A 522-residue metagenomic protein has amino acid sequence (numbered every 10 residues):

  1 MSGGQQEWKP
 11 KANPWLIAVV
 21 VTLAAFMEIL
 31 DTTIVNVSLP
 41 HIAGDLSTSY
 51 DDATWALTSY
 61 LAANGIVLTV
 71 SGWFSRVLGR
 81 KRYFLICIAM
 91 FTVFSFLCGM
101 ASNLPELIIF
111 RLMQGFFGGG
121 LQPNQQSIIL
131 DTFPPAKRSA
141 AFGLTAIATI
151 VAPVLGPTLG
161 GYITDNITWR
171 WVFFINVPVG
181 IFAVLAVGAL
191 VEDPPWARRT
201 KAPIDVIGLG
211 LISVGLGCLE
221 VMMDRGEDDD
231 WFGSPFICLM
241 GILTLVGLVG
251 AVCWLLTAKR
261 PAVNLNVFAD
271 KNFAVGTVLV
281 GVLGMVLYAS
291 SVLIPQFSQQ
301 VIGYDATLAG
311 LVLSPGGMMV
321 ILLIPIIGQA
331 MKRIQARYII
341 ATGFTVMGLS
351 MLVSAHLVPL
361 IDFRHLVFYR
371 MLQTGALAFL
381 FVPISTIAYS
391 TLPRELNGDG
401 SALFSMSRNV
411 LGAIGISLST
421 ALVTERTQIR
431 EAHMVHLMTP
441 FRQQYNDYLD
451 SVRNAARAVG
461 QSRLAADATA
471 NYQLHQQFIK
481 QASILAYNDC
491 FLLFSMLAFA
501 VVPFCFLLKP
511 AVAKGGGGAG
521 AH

Functional and structural regions predicted by a protein language model:
M1-K9: Short, Lys/Arg-rich, polar N-terminal cytosolic tail immediately upstream of the first transmembrane signal-anchor
S2-G3, R408-A500, F504-P510, G515-H522: Hydrophobic transmembrane architecture of multi-pass small-molecule transporters
A12-G72, R76-L78, F84, S95 (+9 more regions): Transmembrane core module of solute transporters
D52, K137-L144, L308, L396-L403 (+1 more regions): Cytoplasmic loop-to-transmembrane helix junctions
L68-L209, R225, P235: Helix-loop-helix hairpins in multi-pass membrane proteins, especially solute transporters
A148-P157, S290, L366-D450: Small-residue-rich alpha-helical segments with characteristic i,i+4
F173-G188, I212, M240-T244, D489-F506: Symmetry-related core transmembrane helices of the 12-TM Major Facilitator Superfamily/SLC fold
L185-P203, C253-A262, E425, I429 (+1 more regions): Helix-loop junctions on the cytosolic side of multi-pass membrane transporters, especially the intracellular loop
